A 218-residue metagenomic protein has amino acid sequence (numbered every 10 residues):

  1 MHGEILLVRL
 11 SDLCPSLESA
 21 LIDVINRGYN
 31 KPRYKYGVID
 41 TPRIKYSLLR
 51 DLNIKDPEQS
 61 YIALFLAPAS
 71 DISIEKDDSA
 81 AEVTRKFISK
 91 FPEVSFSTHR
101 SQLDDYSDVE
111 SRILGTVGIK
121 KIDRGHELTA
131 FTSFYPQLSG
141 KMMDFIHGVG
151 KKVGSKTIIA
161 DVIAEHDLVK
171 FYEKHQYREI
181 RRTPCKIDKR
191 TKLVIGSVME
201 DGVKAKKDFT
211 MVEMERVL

Functional and structural regions predicted by a protein language model:
H2-D23: A short beta-loop-alpha structural element at the N-terminal edge of CoA-dependent acyl/N-acetyltransferase catalytic
N26-A63, A67-K90: Conserved GNAT-fold acetyl-CoA-binding loop/helix
Q59-S60, K206-E215: Short hydrophobic/aromatic beta-strand or adjacent loop that forms the aromatic wall/cage of a ligand/substrate-binding
S97, Y106-E110, G115-P136, D161-V162: Conserved acetyl-CoA binding element of GNAT-fold acetyltransferases
G125, G150-D167: Conserved GNAT acetyl-CoA-binding A-motif
S133-Y135, I159-E173, R178, R182-V194: Conserved beta-strand-loop-alpha-helix junction that forms the acyl-donor binding cleft
P136-M142: Glycine-rich phosphate-binding loop
M142-K152: A conserved short alpha-helix in the GNAT/GCN5 acetyltransferase fold that borders and helps form the acetyl-CoA
